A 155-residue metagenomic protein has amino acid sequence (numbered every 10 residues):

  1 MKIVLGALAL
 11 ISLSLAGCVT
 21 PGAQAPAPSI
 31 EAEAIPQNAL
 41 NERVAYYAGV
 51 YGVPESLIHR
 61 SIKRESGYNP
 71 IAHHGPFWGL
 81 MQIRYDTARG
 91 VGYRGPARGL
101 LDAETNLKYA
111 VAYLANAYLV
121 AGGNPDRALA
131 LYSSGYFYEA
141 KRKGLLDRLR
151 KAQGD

Functional and structural regions predicted by a protein language model:
M1-A7: Bacterial N-terminal signal peptides that target proteins for export
S12-P36: Bacterial Sec signal peptide processing site at the extreme N-terminus
A27-G67: Export/targeting segments at the very N-terminus of extracytoplasmic proteins
A39-Y46, S56-L57, Q82-D86, T105 (+3 more regions): Extracytoplasmic/secreted proteins, especially bacterial periplasmic and envelope-associated proteins
E55-R60, I71-H73, A97-L101, V120-L131: Surface-exposed patches in mature extracellular/periplasmic domains of secreted proteins
S66-N69, T87-R89, G135-Y138: Solvent-exposed loop/turn segments at secondary-structure junctions within structured extracellular/periplasmic domains
P76-Y93: Substrate-binding/active-site groove segments that recognize and process beta-1,4-linked N-acetyl-hexosamine
V111-Q153: Catalytic and binding regions of secreted/periplasmic enzymes and modules that target cell-wall glycans
